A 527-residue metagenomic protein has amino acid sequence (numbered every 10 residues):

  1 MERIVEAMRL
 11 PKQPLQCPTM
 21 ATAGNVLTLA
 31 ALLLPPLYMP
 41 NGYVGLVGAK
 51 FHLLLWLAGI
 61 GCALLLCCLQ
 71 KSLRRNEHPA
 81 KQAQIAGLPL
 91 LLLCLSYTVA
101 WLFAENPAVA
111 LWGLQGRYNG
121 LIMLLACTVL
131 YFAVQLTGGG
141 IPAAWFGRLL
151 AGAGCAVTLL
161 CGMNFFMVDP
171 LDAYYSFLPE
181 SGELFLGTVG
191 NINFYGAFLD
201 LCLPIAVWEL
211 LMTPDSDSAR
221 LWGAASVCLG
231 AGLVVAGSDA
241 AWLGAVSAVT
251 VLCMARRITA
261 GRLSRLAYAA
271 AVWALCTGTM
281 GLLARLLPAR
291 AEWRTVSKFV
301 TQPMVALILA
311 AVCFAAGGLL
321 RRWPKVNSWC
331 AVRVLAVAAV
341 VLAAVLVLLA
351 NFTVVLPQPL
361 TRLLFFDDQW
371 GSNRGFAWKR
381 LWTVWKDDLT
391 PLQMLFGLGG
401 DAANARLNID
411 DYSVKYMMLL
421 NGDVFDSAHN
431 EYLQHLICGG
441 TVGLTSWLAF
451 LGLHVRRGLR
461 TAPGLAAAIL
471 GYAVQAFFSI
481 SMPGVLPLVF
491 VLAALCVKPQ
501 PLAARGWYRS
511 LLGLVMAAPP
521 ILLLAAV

Functional and structural regions predicted by a protein language model:
E2-I4, R9-K12, Q16, T22-A31 (+11 more regions): Alpha-helical transmembrane segments of multi-pass inner-membrane proteins
L37-F51, S72-E77: Short, hydrophobic transmembrane alpha-helix segments
G45-L54, A80-Q84, Q115-Y118, T295-M304: Interfacial loop-to-helix junctions that mark the boundaries of transmembrane helices in multi-pass membrane
L66-A80, T98-W112, D169: Transmembrane alpha-helix boundary signature
V109-L114, V234-D239, A476-P483: Membrane-interface helix caps and helix-loop-helix hairpins in membrane proteins
N164, D169-L186, Q358, R362-G371 (+2 more regions): Interfacial juxtamembrane loops and adjacent helix segments that form the catalytic/substrate-binding surfaces
A331-F352, G506-A526: Internal/C-terminal transmembrane anchor helices
A468, F478-A517: Cytosolic linker/terminal segments flanking nucleotidyl-cyclase catalytic modules
